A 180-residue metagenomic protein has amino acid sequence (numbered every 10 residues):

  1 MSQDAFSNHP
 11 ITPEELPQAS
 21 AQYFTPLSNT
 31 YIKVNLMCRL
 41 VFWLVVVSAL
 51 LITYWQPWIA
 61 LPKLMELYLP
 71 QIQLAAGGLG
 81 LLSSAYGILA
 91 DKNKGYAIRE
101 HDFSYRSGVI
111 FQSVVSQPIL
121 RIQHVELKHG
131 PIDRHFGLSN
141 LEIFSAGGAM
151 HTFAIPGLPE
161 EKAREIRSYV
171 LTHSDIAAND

Functional and structural regions predicted by a protein language model:
M1-L120, H124-D180: N-terminal basic, Ser/Thr-rich segments that initiate or prime the first beta/alpha elements at protein or domain
